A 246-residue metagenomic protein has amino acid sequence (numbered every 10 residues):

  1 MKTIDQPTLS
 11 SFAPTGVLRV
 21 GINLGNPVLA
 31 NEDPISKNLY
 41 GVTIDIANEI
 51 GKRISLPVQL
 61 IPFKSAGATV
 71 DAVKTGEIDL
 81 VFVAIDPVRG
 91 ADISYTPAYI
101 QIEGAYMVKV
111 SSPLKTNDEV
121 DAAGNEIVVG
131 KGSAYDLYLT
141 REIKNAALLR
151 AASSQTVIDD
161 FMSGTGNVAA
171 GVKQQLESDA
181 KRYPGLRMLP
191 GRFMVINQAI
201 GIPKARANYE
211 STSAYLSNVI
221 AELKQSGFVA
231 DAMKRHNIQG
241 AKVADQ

Functional and structural regions predicted by a protein language model:
M1-A84, R89, L223-S226, R235: Extracytoplasmic small-molecule ligand-binding "clamshell" domains of the periplasmic binding protein/Venus flytrap
M1-T3, T8, A134-A151, M188-L189 (+1 more regions): Ligand-binding clefts/hinges and TM-proximal coupling segments of bilobed small-molecule sensing domains
V17-I22, Y40, D118-S133, A147-L148: Short loop->beta-strand "edge-of-pocket" segments that line small-molecule binding or catalytic clefts across diverse
L24, Q101-V108, K173, E177-I220 (+1 more regions): Periplasmic-binding protein-like
A30-S36, A47-P57, D121-A123, G132-S153 (+3 more regions): Ligand-binding cleft/hinge of the Venus flytrap
I44, Q59-D71, L114-K115, L149-S163 (+1 more regions): Short helix-initiation/N-cap motifs at beta->coil->alpha
G67, A84-D92, Y138-R141, M162-V195: A ligand-binding cleft/hinge motif common to bilobed small-molecule-binding domains
P97-Y99, V108-I127, E210: Flexible hinge/capping segments at coil-to-helix
